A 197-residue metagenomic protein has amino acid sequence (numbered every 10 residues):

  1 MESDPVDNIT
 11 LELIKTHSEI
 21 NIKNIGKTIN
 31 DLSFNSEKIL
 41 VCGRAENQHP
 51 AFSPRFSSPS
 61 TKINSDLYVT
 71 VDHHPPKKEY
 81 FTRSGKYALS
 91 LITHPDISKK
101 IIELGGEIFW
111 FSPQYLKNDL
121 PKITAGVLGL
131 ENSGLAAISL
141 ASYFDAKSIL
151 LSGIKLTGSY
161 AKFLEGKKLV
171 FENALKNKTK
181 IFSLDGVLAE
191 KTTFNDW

Functional and structural regions predicted by a protein language model:
M1-W197: Metal-ion/cofactor- or nucleotide/acyl-coenzyme-handling active-site neighborhoods
